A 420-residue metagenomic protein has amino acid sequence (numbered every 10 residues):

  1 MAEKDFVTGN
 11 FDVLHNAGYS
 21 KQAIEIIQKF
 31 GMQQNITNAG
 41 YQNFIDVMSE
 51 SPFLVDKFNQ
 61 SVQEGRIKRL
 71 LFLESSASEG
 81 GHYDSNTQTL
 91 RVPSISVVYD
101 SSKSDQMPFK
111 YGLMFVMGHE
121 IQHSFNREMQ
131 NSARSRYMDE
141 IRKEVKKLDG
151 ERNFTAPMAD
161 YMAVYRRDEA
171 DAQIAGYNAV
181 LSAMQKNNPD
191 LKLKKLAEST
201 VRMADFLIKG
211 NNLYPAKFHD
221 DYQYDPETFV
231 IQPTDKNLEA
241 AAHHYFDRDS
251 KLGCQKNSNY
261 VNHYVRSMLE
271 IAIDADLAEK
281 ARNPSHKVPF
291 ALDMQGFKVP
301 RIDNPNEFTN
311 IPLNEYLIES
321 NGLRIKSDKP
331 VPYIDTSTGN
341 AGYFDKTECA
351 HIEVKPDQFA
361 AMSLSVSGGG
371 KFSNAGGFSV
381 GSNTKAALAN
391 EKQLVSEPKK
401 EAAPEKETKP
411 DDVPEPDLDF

Functional and structural regions predicted by a protein language model:
M1-S76: A metal-dependent hydrolase signature that marks the N-terminal structural subdomain at the beginning of catalytic folds
M1-T8, A172, A360-F420: Non-Sec secretion/translocation targeting segments of pathogen effectors
M48, M107-V116, A159-A170: Soluble non-cytosolic domains of exported or imported proteins
S75-L113, I121-S124: Active-site scaffold of zinc-dependent metalloenzymes
S94, M117-I121, F125-M129, G176-N187 (+2 more regions): Sec/Tat-exported extracytoplasmic proteins
R127-Y165: Post-HEXXH active-site segment of zinc metalloproteases
R152-A216: Metalloprotease/metallohydrolase-associated module, dominated by Zn2+-dependent proteases
D205-G381, A387-A389: Pan-zinc metallopeptidase signature
